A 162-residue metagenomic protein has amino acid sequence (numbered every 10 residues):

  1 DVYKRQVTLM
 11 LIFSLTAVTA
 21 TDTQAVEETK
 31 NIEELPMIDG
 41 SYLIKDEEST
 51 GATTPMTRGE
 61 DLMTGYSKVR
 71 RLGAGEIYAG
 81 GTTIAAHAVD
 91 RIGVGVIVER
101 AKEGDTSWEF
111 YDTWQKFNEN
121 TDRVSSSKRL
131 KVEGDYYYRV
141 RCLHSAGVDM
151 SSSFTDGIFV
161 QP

Functional and structural regions predicted by a protein language model:
D1-Y3: Short, small-residue-biased leader/transition segments that mark boundaries at the very start of proteins
V7-A17: Bacterial N-terminal signal peptides
D22-P162: Mature extracytoplasmic or otherwise solvent-exposed domains
